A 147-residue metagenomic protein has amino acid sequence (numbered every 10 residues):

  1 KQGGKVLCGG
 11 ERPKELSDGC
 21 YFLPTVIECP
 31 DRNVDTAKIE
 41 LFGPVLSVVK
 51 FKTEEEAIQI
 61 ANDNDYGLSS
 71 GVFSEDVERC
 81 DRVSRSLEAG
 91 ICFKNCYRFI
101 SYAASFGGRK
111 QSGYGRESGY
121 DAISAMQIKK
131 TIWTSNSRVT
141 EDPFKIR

Functional and structural regions predicted by a protein language model:
K1-G4, T134: Short intrinsically disordered, low-complexity coil segments enriched in acidic
G3-R12: Short secondary-structure junctions
R12-K14, Y21-R147: Conserved C-terminal structural/oligomerization subdomain of aldehyde/semialdehyde dehydrogenase
